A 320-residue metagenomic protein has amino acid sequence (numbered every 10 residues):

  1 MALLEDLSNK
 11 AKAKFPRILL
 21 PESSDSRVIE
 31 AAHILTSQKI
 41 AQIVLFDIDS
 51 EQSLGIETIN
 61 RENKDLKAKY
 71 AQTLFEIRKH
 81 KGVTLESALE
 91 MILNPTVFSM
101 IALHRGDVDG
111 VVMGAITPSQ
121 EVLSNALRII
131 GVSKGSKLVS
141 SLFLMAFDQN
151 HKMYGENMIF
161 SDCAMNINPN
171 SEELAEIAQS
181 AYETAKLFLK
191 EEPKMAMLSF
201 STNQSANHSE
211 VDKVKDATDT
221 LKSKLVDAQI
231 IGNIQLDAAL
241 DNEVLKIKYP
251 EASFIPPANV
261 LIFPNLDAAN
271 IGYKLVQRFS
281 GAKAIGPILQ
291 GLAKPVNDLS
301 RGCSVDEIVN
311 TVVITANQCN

Functional and structural regions predicted by a protein language model:
M1-L45, D49-I255, N259-N320: Anion-binding alpha/beta catalytic cores of soluble intermediary-metabolism enzymes, centered on
